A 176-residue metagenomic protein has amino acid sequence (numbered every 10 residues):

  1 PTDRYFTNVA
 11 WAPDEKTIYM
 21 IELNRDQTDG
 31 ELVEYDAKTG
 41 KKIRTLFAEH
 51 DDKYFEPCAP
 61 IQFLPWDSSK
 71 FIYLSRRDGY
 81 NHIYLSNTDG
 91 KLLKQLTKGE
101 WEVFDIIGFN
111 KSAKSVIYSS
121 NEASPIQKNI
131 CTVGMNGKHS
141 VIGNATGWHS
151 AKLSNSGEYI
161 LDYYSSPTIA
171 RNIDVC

Functional and structural regions predicted by a protein language model:
P1-C176: Peripheral, non-catalytic segments that deliver or gate enzyme domains
